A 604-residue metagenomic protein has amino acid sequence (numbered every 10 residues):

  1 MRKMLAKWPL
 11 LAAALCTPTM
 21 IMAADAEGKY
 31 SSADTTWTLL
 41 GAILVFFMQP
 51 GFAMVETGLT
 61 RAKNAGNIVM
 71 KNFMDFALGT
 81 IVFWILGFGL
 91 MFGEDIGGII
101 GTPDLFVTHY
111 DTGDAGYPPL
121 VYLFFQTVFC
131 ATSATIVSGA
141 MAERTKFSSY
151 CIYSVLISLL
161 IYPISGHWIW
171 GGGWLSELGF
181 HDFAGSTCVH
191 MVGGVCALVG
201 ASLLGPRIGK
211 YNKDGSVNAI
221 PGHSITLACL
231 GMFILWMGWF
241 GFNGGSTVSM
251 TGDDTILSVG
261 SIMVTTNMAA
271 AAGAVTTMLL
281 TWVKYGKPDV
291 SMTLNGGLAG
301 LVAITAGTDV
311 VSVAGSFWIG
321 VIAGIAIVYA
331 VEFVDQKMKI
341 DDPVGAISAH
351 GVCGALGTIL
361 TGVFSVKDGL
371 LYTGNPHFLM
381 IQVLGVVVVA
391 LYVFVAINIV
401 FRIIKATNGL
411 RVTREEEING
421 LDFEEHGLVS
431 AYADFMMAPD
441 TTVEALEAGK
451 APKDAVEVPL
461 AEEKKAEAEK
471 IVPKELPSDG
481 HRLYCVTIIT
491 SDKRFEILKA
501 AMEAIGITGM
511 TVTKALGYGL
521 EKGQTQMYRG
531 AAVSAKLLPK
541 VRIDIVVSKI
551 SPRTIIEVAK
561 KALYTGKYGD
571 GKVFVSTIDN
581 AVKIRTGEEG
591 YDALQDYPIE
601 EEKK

Functional and structural regions predicted by a protein language model:
M1-A24: N-terminal secretory/membrane targeting signals
A13, L294, Q336, S478 (+1 more regions): Generic marker of residues within folded, mature protein domains
C16-P18, G296, M510-V512: Intrinsically disordered/low-complexity terminal segments and short unstructured peptides
I21-E475: Glycine- and aromatic-enriched membrane alpha-helices
E424-S430, T442-K604: Positively charged, small/polar-rich N-terminal and surface patches that mediate targeting and assembly and bind
